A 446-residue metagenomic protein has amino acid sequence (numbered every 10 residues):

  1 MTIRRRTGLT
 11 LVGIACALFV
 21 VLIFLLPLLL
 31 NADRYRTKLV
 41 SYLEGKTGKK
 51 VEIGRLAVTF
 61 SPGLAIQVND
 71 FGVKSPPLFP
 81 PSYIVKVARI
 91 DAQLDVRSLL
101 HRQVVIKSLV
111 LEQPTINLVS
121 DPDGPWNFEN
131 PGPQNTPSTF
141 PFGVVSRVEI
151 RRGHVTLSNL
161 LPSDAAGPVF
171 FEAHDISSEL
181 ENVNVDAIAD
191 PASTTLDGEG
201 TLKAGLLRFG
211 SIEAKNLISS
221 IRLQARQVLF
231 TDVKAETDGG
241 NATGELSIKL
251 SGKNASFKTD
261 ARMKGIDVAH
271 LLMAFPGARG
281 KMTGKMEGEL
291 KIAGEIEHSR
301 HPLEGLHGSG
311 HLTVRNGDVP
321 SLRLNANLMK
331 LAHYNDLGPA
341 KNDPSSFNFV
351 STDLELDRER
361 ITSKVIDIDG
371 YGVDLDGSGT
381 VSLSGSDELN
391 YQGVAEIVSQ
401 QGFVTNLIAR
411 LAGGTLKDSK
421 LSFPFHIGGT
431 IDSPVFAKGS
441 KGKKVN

Functional and structural regions predicted by a protein language model:
T2-A17: N-terminal Sec-pathway targeting helices
F19-D121: Terminal hydrophobic membrane-targeting helix
G63-K86, V105-D123, S146-L161, G167-N184 (+1 more regions): Small-residue helix/turn framework positions
A92-S98, R222-R226, P434: Short, surface-exposed linear segments at secondary-structure transitions and domain or protein termini
W126-F128: Short, structured interface segments
N130-P141: Intrinsic-disorder/low-complexity linker and hinge segments
I431-N446: Gram-negative outer-membrane assembly/targeting C-terminal domains
